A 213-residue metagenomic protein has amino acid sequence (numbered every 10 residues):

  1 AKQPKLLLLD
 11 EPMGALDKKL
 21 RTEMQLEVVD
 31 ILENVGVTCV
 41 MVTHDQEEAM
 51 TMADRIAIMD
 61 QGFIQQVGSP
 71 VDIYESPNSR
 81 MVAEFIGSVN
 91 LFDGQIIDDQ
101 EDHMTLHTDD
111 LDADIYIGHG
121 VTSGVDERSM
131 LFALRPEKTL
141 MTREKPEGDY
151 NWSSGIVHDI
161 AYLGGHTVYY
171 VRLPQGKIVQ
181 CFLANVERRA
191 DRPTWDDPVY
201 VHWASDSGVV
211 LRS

Functional and structural regions predicted by a protein language model:
A1-E84: ABC ATPase nucleotide-binding domains
Q3, M13, V29, V82 (+4 more regions): A broadly tuned "polar low-complexity/structure-edge" signature
P12, H44-E48, I56-I58, D93-G94 (+2 more regions): Phosphate-binding glycine-rich loops and adjacent basic patches that engage nucleotide phosphates, nucleic-acid
P12, K19, D72-I73, E84-F85 (+4 more regions): Residue-level preference for alpha-helix termini and adjacent loops
E47, V71, R80, F92 (+3 more regions): Glycine-centered loop/turn positions within well-structured domains that cap or flank conserved ligand/cofactor-binding
Q61, I97-D98: Short acidic/glycine-rich beta-turn/loop cap or linker motifs at sensory/regulatory domain boundaries that couple input
S69, M81, D93-Q95, S154-I156: Residues located in well-ordered beta-strands
V89, D99-S213: Non-catalytic connector elements of ABC transporters
